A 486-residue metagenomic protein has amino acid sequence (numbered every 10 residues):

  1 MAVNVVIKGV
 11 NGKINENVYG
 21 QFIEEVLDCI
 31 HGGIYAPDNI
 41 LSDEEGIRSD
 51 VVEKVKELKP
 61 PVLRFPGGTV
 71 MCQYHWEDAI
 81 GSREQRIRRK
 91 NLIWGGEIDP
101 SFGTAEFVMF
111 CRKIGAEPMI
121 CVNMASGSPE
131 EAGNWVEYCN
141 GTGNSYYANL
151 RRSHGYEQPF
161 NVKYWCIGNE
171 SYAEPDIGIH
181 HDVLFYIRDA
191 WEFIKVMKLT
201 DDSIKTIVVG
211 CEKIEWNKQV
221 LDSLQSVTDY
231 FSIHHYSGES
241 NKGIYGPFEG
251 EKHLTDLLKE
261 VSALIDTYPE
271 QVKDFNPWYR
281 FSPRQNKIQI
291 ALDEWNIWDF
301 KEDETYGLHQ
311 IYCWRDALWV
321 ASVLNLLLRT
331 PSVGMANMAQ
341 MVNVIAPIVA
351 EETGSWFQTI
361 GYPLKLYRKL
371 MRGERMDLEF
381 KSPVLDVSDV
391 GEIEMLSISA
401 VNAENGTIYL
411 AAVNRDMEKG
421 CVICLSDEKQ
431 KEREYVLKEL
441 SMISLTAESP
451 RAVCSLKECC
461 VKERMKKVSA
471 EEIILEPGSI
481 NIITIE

Functional and structural regions predicted by a protein language model:
M1-N217, L221-Y230, T255, K259-D293 (+2 more regions): Non-catalytic accessory regions flanking glycosidase/transglycosidase catalytic cores in CAZymes
H234-G250: Active-site His/acidic residue clusters
